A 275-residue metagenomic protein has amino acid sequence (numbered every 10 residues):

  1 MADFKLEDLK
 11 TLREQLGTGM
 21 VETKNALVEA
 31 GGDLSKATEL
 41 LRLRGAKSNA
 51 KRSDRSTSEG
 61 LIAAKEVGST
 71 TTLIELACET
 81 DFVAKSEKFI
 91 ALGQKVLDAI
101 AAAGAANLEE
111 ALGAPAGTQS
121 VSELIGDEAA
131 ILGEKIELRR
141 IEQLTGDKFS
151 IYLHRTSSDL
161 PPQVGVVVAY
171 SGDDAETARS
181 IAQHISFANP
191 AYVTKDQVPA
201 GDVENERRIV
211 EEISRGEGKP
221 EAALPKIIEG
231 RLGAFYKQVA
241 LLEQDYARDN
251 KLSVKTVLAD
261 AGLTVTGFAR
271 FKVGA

Functional and structural regions predicted by a protein language model:
A2-A275: N-terminal assembly/interaction segments in proteins that build large macromolecular machines
